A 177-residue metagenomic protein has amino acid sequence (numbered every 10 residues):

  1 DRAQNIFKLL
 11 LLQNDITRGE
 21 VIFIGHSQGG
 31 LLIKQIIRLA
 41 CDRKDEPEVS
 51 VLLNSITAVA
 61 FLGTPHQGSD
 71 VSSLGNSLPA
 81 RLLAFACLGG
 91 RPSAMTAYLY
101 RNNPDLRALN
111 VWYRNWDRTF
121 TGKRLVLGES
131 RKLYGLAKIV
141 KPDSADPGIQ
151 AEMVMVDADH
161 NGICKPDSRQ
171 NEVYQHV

Functional and structural regions predicted by a protein language model:
D1, L52, I139-P142: Short, solvent-exposed coil/turn linker segments
A3-V111: Serine-dependent carboxylesterase/thioesterase catalytic core of lipase-like alpha/beta-hydrolase/SGNH enzymes
L74-N76, W112-V177: C-terminal catalytic-base region of ester-bond hydrolases, centering on the histidine of the charge-relay
